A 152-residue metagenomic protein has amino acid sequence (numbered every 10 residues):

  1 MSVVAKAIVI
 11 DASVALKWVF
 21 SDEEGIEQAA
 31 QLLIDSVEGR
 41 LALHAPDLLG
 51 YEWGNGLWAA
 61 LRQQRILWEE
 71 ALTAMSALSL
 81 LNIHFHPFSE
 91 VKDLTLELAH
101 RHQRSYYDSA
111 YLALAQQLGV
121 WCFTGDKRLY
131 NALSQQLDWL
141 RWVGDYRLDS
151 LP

Functional and structural regions predicted by a protein language model:
M1-A7, L112-P152: Acidic, PIN/NYN-like endoribonuclease modules and their adjacent C-terminal/linker elements
M1-L48, A60-E69, T73: Short, well-structured N-terminal submotif of metal-dependent ribonuclease cores
V3, I83-F123: Active-site neighborhoods of divalent-metal-dependent phosphate/nucleic-acid chemistry enzymes
V14-A15, E52-L57, A74-A77, L94 (+1 more regions): A general alpha-helix detector
V14-A15, L49, V91, Y111 (+1 more regions): Alpha-helix capping/helix-boundary segments
E38-R40, L81, L118, Q136: Structured helix-beta-strand junction loops
A45-P46, E69, L78, H84-H86 (+3 more regions): Recognition helices and adjacent regulatory flanks at domain boundaries
